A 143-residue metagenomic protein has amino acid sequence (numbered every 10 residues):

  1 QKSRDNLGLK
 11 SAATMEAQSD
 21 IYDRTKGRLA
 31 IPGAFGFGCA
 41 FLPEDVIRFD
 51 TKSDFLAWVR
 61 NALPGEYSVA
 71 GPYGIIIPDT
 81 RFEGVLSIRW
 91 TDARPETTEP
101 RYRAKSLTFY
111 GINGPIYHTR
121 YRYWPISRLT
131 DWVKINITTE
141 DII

Functional and structural regions predicted by a protein language model:
Q1-I143: Trimeric viral appendage architectures of receptor-binding fibers, tailspike depolymerases, and tail needles
